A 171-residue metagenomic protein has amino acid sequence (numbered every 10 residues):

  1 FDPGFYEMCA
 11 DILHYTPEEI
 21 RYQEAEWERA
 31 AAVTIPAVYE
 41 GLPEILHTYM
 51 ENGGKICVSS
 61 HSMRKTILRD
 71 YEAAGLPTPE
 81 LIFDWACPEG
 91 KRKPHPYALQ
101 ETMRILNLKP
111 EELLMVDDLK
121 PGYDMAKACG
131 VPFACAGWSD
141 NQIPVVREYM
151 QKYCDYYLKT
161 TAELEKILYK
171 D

Functional and structural regions predicted by a protein language model:
F1-N52, R64-K65, P77: N-terminal helical cap/lid subdomain that shapes the substrate entry/recognition surface in HAD-like hydrolases
D11-Y15, V58, G90: A general boundary/transition motif marking the beginning of the first structured unit of a protein
A32, I56, P88-R92: Short, surface-exposed loop/turn motifs that are enriched in glycine and acidic residues and include a nearby proline
P36, V58, E112-L114: Residue-level marker of alpha-helix boundaries and capping positions
H47, R64, L68-D171: Asp-based, Mg2+/Mn2+-dependent phosphohydrolase catalytic module
N52-G53, Y153: Structured helix-beta-strand junction loops
G53-G54, V131: A short helix->loop->beta-strand "cap" motif at the edges of active sites that frequently abuts
S60-S62: Conserved phosphate-coupling serine/threonine residues in phosphotransfer and NTP-handling enzymes
